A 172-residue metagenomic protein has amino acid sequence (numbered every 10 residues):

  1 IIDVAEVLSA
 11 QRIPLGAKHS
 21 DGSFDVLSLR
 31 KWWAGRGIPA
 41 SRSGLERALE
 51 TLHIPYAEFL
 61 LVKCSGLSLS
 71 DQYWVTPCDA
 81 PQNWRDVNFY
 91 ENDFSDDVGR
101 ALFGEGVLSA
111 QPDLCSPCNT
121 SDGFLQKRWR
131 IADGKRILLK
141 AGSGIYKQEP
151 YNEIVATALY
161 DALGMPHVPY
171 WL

Functional and structural regions predicted by a protein language model:
I1-L108, C115: P-loop NTPase switch module centered on the Walker A-proximal segment
E91-L172: Conserved ATP-binding subdomain of kinase catalytic cores across diverse folds
